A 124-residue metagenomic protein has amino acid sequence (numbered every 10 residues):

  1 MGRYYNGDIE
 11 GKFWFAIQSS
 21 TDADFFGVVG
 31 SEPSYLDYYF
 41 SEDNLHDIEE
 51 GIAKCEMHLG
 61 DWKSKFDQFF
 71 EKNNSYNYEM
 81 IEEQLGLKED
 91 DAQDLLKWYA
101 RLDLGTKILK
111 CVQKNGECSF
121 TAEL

Functional and structural regions predicted by a protein language model:
M1-K114, E123-L124: Acidic (Asp/Glu-rich) sequence patches and key acidic residues that form negatively charged surfaces used
S119-T121: Short, low-complexity polar/charged micro-motifs in intrinsically disordered terminal tails
